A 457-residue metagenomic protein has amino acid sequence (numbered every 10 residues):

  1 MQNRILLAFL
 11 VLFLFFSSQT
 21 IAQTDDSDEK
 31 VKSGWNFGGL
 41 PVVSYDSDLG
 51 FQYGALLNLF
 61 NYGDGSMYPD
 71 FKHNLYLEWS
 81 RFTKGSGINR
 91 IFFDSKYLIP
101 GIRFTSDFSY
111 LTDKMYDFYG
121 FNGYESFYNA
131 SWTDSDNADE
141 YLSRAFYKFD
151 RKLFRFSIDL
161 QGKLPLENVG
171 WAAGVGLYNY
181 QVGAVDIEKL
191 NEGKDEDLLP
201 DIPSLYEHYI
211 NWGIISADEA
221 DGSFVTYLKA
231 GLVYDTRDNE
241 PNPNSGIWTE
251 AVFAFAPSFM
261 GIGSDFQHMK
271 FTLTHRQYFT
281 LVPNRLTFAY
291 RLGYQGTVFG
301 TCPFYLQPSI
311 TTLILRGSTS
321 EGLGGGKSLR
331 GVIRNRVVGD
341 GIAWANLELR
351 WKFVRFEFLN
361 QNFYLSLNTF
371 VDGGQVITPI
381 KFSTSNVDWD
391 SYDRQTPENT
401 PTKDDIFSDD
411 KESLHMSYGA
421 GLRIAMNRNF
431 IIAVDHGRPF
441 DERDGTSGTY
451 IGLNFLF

Functional and structural regions predicted by a protein language model:
Q23-N36, G63-K72, L98-F104, P165-W171 (+8 more regions): Short loop/turn motifs that connect adjacent beta-strands in outer-membrane beta-barrel proteins
E29-G38, Y45-F224, R443-F457: Gram-negative/organellar outer-membrane beta-barrel architecture
F37-G39, Y53-A55, G87-I91, K152-I158 (+8 more regions): Hydrophobic, lipid-facing positions within transmembrane beta-strands of outer-membrane proteins
V43-Y45, A55-L59, L75-R81, F93 (+13 more regions): Transmembrane beta-barrel strands of outer-membrane/channel proteins
N58-F60, D94-K96, D159-P165, G231-D235 (+4 more regions): Transmembrane beta-barrel domains of outer membrane proteins
Y76-W79, Y141-F146, G213-D218, A256-G263 (+3 more regions): Extracellular loop and loop/strand-boundary signature of outer-membrane beta-barrel proteins
D218, L228-G231, N239-Q361, P379 (+1 more regions): C-terminal outer-membrane beta-barrel translocator/porin domains of Gram-negative envelope proteins and their
R423-F457: Predominantly the C-terminal beta-signal and adjacent terminal strand-loop region of outer-membrane beta-barrel
